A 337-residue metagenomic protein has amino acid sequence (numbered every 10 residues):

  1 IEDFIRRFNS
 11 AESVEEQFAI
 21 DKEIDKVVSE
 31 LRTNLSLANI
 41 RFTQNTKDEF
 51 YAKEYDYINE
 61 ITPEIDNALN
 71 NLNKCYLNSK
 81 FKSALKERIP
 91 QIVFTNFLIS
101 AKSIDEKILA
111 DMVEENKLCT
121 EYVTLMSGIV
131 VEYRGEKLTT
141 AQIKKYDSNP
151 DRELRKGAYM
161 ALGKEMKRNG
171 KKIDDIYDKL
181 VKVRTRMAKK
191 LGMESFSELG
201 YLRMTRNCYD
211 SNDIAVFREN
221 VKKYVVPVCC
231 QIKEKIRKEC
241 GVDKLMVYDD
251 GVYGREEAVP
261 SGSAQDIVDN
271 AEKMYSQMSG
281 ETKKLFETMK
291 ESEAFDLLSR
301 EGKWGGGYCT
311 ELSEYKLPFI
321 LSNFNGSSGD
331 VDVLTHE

Functional and structural regions predicted by a protein language model:
I1-E257: A well-structured
E115-L118, N169-I173, S279, N323 (+1 more regions): Structured ligand/cofactor/substrate-binding pocket environments in proteins
S127-L138, G280-E287, S299: Proline-centered turn/helix-capping motifs that create local helix->coil transitions or kinks
N169-K172, L312-I320: Short, motif-level signal for alpha-helix interfacial/capping segments enriched in acidic residues and aromatics/proline
R218-I232, P260-E287: Zn2+-dependent metallopeptidase catalytic core
V259-A264, Y315-T335: Short pre-active-site segment immediately N-terminal to the catalytic Zn-binding motif
P260-G262, F295-K316: Catalytic zinc-binding patch centered on the HExxH motif and its immediate surroundings that defines zinc-dependent
